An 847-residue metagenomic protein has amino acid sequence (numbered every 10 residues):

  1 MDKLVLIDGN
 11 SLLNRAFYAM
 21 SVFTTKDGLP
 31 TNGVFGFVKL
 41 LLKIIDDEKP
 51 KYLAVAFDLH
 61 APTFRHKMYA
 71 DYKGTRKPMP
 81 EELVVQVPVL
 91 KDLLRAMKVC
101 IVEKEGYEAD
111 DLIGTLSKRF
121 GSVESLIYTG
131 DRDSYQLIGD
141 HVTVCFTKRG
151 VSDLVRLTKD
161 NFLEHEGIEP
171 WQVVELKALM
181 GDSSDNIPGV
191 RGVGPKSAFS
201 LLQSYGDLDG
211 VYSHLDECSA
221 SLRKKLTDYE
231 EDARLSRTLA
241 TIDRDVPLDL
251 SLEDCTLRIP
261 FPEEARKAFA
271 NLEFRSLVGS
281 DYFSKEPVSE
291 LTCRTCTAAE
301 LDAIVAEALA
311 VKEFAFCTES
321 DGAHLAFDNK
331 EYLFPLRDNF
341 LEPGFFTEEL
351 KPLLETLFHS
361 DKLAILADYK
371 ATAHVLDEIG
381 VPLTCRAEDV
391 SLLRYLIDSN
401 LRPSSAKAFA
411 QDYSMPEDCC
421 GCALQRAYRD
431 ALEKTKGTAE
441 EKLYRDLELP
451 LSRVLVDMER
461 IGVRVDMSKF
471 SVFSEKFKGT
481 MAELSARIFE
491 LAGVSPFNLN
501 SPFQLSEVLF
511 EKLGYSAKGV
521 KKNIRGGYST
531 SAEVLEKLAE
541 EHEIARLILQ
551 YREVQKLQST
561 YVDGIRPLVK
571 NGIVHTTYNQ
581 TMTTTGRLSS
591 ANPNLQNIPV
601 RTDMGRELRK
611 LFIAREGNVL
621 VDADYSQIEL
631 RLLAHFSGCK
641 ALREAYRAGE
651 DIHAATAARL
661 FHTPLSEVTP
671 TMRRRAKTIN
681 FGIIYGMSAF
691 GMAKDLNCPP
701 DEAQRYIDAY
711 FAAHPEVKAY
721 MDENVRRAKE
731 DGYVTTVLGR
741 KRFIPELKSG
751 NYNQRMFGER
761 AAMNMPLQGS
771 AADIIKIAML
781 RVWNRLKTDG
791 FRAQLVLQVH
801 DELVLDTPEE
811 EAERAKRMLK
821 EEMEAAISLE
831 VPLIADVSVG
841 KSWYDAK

Functional and structural regions predicted by a protein language model:
L4-V5, G9, R15-A54, A70-D71 (+5 more regions): Conserved RNase H-like, two-metal-ion catalytic cores of nucleic-acid enzymes
T24, G74-P247: Extended two-metal-dependent nuclease catalytic cores across DNA- and RNA-processing enzymes
L126-Y128, S134-W171, A326, L350-T435: Charged catalytic and DNA/RNA-contacting regions of genome-maintenance and nucleic-acid-processing enzymes
Y229-L341, F345, K351, L363-A364 (+8 more regions): Conserved "right-hand" nucleotidyltransferase catalytic core of DNA-directed polymerases
L325-N329, R337, R394-D418, A423 (+1 more regions): Function-dense linear segments that define catalytic or interfacial modules in macromolecule-processing proteins
T435-L447, L451, I774-V799, L803: Active-site palm subdomain of RNA-directed nucleic acid polymerases
R460, V574-T576, Q580-T583, A658-F791 (+2 more regions): Conserved catalytic core of nucleic-acid polymerases
G479-A486, E490, V494-E540, A712-R760 (+2 more regions): C-terminal polymerase-core module
